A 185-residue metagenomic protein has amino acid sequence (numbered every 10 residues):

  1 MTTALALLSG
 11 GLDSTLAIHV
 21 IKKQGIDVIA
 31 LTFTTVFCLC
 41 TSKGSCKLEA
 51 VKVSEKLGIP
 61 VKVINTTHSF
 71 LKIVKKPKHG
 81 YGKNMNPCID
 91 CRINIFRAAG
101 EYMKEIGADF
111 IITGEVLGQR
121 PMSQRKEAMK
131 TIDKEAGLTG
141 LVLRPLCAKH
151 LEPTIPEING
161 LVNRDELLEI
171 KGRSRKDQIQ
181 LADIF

Functional and structural regions predicted by a protein language model:
M1-I184: ATP-dependent adenylation/nucleotidyltransferase module used to activate substrates
